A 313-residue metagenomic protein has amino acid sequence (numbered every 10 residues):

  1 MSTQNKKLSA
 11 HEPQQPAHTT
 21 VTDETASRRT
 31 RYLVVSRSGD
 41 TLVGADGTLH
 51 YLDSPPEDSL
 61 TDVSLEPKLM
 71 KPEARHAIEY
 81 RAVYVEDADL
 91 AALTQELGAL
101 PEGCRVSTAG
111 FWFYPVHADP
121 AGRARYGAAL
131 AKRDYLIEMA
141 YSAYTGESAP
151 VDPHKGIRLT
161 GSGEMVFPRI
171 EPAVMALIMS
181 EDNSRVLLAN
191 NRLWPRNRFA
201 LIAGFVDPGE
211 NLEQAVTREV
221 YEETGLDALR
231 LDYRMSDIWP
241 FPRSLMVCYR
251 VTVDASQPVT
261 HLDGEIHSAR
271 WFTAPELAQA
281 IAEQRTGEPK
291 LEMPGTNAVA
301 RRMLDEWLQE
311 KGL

Functional and structural regions predicted by a protein language model:
M1-M139, D152, P195-F199, D263-L313: Nudix hydrolase/Nudix homology domain
Y80-V83, A88, D237-T260: Active-site-adjacent beta-strand/loop module that shapes the phosphate/pyrophosphate-binding cleft
M139, G146, G156-I157: Residues immediately within or flanking Cys/His clusters that coordinate Zn2+ in small zinc-binding modules
S142, A176, Y249: Conserved hydrophobic/aromatic pocket- or pore-lining residues that grip, position, or stack substrates in active sites
S142-T145, V253: Short cysteine-rich loop/turn motifs with clustered Cys
V151-L201, F205, D227-A228, D232 (+1 more regions): N-terminal strand-loop-strand
V174, V247, H267: Change "...and in nucleic-acid phosphodiester-cleaving endonucleases..." to "...and in nucleic-acid processing enzymes
L201-M235, Y249: The catalytic Nudix box helix
